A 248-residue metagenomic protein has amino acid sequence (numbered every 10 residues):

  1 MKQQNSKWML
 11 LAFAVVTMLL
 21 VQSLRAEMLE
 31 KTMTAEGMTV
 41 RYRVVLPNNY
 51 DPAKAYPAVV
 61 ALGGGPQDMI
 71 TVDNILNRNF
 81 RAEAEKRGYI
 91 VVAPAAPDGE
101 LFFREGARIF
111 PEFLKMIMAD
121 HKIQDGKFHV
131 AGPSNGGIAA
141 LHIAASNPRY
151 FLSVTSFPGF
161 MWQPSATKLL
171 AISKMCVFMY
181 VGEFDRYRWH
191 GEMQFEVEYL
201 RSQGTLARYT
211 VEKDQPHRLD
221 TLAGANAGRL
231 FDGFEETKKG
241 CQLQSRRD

Functional and structural regions predicted by a protein language model:
K2-A12: Bacterial N-terminal signal peptides that target proteins for export
L11-L20: Bacterial N-terminal signal peptides
L20-Y56, E105, P133-N135, Q194-E198 (+3 more regions): A domain-start/cap signature at the N-terminus of enzymes
N49-K54, F102-N135, P148: Gly/Ser-rich "nucleophile elbow"/oxyanion-hole loop immediately N-terminal to the catalytic nucleophile in hydrolases
Y50-Y56, A61-L101: Short substrate-entry loop that stabilizes the transition state in hydrolases
A61-P66, D98, M118-H121, P133 (+6 more regions): Cell-envelope and extracellular/periplasmic
D120, G126-S173: Primarily recognizes the serine-hydrolase "nucleophile elbow" in alpha/beta-hydrolase and SGNH/GDSL folds
S153, P158-G228, E235: The feature captures the conserved acid-bearing segment of alpha/beta-hydrolase catalytic domains
